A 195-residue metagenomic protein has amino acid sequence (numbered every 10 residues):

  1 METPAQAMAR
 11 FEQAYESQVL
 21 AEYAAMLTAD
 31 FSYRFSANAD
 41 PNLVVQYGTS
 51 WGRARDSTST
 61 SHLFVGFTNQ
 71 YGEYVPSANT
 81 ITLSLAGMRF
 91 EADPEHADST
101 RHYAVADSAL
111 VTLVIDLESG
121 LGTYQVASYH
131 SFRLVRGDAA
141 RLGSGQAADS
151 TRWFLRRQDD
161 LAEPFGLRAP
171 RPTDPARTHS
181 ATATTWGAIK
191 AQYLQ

Functional and structural regions predicted by a protein language model:
M1-S17, A25, Q46-S50: Short, low-complexity N-terminal intrinsically disordered segments enriched in polar/charged residues
Q18-S36: Short, well-ordered alpha-helical segments enriched in acidic and aromatic residues
L27-A29, A37-A39, A109, D159: A mature extracytoplasmic/lumenal domain signature
S32-T49: A short gly/proline-enriched turn/hairpin at secondary-structure junctions
R55-S99: A short, amphipathic edge element
L83-S180, T185: Exposed beta-sheet edge and beta->alpha loop/turn motif
Y193-Q195: Short, solvent-exposed mixed-charge patches
